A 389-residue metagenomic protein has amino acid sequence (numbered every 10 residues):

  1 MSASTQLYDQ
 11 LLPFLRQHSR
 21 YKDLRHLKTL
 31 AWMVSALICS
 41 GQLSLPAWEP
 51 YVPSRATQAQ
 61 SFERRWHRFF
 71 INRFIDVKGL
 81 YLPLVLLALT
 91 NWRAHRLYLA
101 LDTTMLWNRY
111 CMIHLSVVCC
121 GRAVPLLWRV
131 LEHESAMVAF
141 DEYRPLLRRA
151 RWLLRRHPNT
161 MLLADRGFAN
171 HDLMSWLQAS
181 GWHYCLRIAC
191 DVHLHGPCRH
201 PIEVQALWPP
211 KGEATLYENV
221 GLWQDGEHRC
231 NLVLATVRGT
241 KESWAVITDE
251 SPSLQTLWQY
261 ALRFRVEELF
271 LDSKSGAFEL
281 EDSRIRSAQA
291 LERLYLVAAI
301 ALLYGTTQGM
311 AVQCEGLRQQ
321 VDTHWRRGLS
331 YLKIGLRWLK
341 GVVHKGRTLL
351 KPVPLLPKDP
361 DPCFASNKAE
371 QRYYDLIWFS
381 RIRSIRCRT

Functional and structural regions predicted by a protein language model:
M1-S44, P50, R73, V77-L82 (+3 more regions): Single, function-defining residue in the core of a domain
S54-T57, H95-Y98, T103-T104: Short, surface-exposed loop/strand segments
A59-I71: Major-groove recognition helix of helix-turn-helix-like DNA-binding domains
